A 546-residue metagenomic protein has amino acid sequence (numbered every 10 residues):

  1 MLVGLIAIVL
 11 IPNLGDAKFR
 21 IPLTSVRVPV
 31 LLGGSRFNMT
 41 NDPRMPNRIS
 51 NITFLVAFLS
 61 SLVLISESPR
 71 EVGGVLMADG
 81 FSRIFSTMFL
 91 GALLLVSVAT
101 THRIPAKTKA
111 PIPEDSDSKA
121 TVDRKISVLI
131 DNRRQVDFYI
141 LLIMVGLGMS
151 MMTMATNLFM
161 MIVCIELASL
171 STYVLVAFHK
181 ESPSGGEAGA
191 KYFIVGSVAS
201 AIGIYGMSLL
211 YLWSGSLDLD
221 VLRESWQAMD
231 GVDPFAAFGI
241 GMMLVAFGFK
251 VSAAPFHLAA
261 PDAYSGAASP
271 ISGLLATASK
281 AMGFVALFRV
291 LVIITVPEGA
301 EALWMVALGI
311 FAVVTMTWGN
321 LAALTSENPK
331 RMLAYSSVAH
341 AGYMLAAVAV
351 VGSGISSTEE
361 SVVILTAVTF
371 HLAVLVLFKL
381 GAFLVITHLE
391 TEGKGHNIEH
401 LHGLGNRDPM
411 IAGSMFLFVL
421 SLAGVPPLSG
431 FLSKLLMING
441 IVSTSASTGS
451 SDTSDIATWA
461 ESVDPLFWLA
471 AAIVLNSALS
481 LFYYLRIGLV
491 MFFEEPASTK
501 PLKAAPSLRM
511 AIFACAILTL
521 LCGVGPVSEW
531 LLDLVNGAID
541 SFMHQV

Functional and structural regions predicted by a protein language model:
M1-V546: Alpha-helical transmembrane segments of multi-pass membrane proteins predominantly involved in bioenergetics
